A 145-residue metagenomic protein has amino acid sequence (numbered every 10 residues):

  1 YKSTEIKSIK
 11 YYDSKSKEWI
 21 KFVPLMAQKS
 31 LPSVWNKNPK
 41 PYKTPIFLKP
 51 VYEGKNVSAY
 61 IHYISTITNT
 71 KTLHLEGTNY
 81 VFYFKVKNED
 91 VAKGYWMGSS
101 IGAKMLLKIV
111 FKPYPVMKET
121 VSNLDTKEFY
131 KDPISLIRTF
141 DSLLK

Functional and structural regions predicted by a protein language model:
Y1-T120: Aromatic-patch recognition
Y114-K145: C-terminal partner/receptor-binding element of secreted or periplasmic proteins
